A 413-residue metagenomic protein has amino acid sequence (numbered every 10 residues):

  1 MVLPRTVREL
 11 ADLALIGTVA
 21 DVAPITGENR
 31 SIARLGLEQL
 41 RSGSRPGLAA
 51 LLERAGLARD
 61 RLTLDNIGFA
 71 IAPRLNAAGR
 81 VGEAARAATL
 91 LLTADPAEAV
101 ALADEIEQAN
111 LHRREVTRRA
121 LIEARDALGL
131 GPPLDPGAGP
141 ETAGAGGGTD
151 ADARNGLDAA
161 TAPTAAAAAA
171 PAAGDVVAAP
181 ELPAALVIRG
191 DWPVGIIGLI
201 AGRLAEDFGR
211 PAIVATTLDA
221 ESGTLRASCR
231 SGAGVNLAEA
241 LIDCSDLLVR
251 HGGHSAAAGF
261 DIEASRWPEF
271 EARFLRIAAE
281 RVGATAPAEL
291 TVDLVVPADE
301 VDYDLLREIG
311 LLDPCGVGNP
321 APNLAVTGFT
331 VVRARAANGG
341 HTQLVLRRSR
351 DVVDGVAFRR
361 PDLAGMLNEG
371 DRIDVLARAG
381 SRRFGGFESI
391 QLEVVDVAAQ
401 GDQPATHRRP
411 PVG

Functional and structural regions predicted by a protein language model:
R5-S265: Hydrophobic helix-and-loop "lid/oligomerization" segment in the mid-to-C-terminal part of catalytic domains
N76, I309, A377: A residue-level signal for conserved active-site and pocket-lining positions in enzyme catalytic cores
V187-I188, Q343-R348, V356, L392-V395: Short, acidic/hydrophobic/Gly-rich beta-strand patch recurrent on exposed beta strands that often constitutes part
A227-S228, A258-D261, E289-P297, L344: Short, hydrophobic beta-strand segments
S245-R250, R276-G283: A common structural junction motif
R266-E271, L363-A364, E369-R409: OB-fold single-stranded nucleic acid-binding module
V292-G355: Accessory interdomain/linker segments of ATP-dependent helicases and helicase-like nucleic-acid enzymes that mediate
D351-M366: Beta-strand/loop nucleic-acid-binding surfaces
